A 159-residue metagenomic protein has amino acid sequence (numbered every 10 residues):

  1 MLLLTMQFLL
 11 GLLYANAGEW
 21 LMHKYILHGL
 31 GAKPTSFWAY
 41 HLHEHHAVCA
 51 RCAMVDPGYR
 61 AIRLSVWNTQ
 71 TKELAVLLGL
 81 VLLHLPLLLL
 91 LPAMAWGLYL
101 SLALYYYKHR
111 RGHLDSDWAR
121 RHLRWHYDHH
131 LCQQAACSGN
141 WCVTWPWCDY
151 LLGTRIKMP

Functional and structural regions predicted by a protein language model:
M1-M6: Feature marks short, highly hydrophobic, charge-poor N-terminal signal-anchor/signal peptide-like helices that anchor
A15-P159: Membrane-embedded catalytic scaffold of the fatty acid hydroxylase/desaturase
